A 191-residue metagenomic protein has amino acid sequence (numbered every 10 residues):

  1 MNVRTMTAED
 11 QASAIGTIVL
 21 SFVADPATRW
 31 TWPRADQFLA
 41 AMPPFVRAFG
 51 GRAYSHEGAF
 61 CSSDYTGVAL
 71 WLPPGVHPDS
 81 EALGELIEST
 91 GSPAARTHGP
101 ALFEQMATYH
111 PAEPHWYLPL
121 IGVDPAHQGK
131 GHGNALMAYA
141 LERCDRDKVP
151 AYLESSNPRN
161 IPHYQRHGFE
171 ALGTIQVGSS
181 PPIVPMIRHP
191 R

Functional and structural regions predicted by a protein language model:
N2-G16, L20, A24: A short beta-loop-alpha structural element at the N-terminal edge of CoA-dependent acyl/N-acetyltransferase catalytic
A35-G58: Active-site rim helix/loop that mediates acceptor-substrate recognition in acyltransferases
G51-W71, G122: Conserved beta-hairpin
V68-Q128, V177-G178: Conserved acyl-donor/pantetheine-binding loop and adjacent beta-alpha core of acyl/acetyltransferases and related
P114-Y117, R143-S156: Conserved GNAT acetyl-CoA-binding A-motif
L120-Q128, Y152-I161, S179, H189-P190: Conserved beta-strand-loop-alpha-helix junction that forms the acyl-donor binding cleft
V123, G129-E142, R166: Conserved acetyl-CoA-binding loop-helix of GNAT-fold acetyltransferases
N134, R146-K148, N157-T174, G178: Conserved active-site alpha-helix within GNAT-family acetyltransferase domains
